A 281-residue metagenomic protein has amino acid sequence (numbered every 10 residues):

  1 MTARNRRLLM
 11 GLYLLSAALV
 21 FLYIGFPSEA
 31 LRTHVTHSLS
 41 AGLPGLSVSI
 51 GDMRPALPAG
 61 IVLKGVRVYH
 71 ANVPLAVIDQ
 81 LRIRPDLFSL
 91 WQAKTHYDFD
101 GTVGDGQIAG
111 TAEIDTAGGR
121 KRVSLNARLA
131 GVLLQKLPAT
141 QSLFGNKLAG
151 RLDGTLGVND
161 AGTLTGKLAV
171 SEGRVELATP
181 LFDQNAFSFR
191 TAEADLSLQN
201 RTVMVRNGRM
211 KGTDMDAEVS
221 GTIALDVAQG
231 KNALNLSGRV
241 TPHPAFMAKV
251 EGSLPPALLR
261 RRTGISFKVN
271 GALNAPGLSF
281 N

Functional and structural regions predicted by a protein language model:
M1-N5: Short, Lys/Arg-rich N-terminal segment immediately upstream of the first membrane anchor
L8-Y23: Hydrophobic membrane-insertion alpha-helices, especially the h-region of bacterial N-terminal signal peptides
V20-G106: Terminal hydrophobic membrane-targeting helix
L39, I50-P55, V68, I78-Q92 (+8 more regions): Extended lipid/amphipathic-ligand handling interfaces
K64-V68, R128-Q135, S171-V175, T241-H243: Generic short beta-strand segments
V73-L90, T165-T202, A245-G277: Beta-propeller and related beta-repeat scaffolds in trafficking/envelope systems
Y97, V123-L125, G166, L236: Transmembrane beta-strands of outer-membrane beta-barrel proteins
F99-G101, A139-G145, L181-D183, R206-M210 (+1 more regions): Outer-membrane beta-barrel domain signature
